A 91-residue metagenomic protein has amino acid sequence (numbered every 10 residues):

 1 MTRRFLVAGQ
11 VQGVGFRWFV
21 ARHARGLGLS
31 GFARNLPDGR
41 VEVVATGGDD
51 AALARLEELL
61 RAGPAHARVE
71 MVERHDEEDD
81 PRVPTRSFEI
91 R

Functional and structural regions predicted by a protein language model:
M1-R91: Intrinsically disordered, low-complexity, mixed-charge
